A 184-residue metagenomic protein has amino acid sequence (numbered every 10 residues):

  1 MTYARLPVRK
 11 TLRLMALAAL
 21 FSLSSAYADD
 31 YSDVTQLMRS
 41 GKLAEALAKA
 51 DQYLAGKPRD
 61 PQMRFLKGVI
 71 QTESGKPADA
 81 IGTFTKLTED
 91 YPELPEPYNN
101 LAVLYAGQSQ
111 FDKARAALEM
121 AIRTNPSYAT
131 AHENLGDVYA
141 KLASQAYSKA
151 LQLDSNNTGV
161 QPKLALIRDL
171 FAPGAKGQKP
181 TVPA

Functional and structural regions predicted by a protein language model:
Y27, P61-Q62, P95-E96, A129-T130 (+1 more regions): Helix-start (N-cap) detector for alpha-helical repeat units in TPR-like alpha-solenoids, especially tetratricopeptide
